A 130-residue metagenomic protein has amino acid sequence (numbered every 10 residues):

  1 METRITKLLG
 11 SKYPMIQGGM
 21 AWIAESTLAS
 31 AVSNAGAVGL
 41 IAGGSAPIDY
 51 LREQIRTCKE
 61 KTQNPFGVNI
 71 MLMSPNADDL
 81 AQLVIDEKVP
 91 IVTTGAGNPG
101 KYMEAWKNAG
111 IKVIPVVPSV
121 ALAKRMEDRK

Functional and structural regions predicted by a protein language model:
M1-K130: Active-site entrance/lid segments in N-terminal catalytic domains of soluble metabolic enzymes
